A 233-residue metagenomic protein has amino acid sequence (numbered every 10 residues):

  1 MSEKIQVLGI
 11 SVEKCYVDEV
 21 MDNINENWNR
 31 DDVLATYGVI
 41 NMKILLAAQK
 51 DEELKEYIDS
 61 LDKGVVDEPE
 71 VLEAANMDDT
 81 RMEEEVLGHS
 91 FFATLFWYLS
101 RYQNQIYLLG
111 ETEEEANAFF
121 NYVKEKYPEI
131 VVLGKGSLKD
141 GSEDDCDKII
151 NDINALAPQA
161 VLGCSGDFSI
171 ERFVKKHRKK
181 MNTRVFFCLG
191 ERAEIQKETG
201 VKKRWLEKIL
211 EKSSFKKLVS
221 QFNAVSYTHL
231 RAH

Functional and structural regions predicted by a protein language model:
M1-E84: N-terminal nucleotide/polyanion-binding subdomain common to many enzyme families
M42-L45, S165-F168, R192: Short glycine-rich anion-binding loops that position phosphate/pyrophosphate groups of nucleotides and phosphorylated
L54-I58, E171-R192: A short, gly/pro- and small-residue-rich
V71-E73, S169, R192-K197: Short gly/pro/ser/thr-enriched loop/turn and capping motifs at secondary-structure boundaries
L72-C146, D152, L156: Conserved beta-alpha
G141, T183-K212: Short, flexible loop segments at boundaries between secondary-structure elements
A157-L162, T183: Proline-aspartate-enriched helix->loop->beta-strand connector
T228-H233: Conserved small/polar residues in nucleotide/adenosyl-binding loops
